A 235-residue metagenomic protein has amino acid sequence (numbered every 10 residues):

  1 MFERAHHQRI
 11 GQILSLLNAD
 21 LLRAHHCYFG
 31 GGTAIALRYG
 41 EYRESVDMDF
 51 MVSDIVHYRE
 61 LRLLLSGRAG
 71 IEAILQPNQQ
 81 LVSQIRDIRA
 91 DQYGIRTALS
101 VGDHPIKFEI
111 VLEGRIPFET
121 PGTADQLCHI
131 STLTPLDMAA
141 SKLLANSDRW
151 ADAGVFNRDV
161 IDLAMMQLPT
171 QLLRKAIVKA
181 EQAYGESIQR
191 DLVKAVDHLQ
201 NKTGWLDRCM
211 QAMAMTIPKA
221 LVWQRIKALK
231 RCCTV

Functional and structural regions predicted by a protein language model:
M1-V235: Compositionally biased terminal segments of proteins
